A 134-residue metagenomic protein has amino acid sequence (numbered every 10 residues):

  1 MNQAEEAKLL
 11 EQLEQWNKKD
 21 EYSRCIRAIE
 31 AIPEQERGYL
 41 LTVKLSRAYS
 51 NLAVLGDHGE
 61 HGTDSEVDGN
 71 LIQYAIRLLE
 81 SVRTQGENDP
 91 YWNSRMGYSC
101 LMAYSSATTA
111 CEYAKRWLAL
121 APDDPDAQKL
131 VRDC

Functional and structural regions predicted by a protein language model:
N2-E14, Q35-H61, E87-M102, P125-D133: Amphipathic alpha-helical repeat scaffolds of TPR domains
K18-R27, V54-L78, A103-R116: Structural signature of tandem alpha-helical TPR/SEL1-like repeats, specifically the intra-repeat loop/turn
S23-R27, V43, D123: Short amphipathic alpha-helical segments
A31-I32, S81-V82, R116-W117: Canonical positions in the second alpha-helix
L71-Y98, T109: Long amphipathic alpha-helical segments
T84, L101-S106, A119, D123: Alpha-helix capping at helix-to-loop junctions
E112-C134: A generic hydrophobic-segment detector
